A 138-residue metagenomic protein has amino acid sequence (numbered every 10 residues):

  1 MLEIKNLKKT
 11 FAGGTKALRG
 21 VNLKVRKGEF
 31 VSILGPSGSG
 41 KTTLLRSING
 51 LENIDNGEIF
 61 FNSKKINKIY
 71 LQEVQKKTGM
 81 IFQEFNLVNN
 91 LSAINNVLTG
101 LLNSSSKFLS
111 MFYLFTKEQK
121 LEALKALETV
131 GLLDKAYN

Functional and structural regions predicted by a protein language model:
S32, Q72-N86, L91: ABC nucleotide-binding domain signature
L34-P36: The feature captures the beta-strand-to-loop junction immediately N-terminal to the Walker
N49: Helix-to-loop junction immediately C-terminal to a conserved catalytic motif
D55-I66: ABC nucleotide-binding domain "signature motif"
K65-G79, L109-K117: ABC ATPase NBD coupling module
N90-S105: Short coil-to-helix segment of the ABC ATPase nucleotide-binding domain corresponding to the Q-loop/switch region
S105, L109-K135: Conserved ABC ATPase "signature" region
